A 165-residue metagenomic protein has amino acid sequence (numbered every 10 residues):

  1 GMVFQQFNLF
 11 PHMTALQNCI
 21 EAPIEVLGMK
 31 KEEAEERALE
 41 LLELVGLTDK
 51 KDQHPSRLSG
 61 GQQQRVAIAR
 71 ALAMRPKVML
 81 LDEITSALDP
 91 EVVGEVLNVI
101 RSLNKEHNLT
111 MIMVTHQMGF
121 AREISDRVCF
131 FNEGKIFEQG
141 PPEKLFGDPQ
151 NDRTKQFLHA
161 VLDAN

Functional and structural regions predicted by a protein language model:
G1-P142: ABC family nucleotide-binding domain
Q139, E143-N165: C-terminal boundary and immediately downstream tail of ABC-type ATPase nucleotide-binding domains
